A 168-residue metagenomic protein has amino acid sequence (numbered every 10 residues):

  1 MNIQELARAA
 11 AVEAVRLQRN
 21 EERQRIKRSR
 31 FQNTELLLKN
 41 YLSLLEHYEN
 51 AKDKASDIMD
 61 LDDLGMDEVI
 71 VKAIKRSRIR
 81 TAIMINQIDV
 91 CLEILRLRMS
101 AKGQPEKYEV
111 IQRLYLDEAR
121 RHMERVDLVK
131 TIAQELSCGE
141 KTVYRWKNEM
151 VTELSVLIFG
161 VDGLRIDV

Functional and structural regions predicted by a protein language model:
M1-K102, D162-V168: N-terminal interaction/assembly modules
K102-G103, E124, T142, R165: Short, surface-exposed helix-loop/turn micro-motifs enriched in polar/charged residues
V110-I111: A short pre-motif secondary-structure segment
L114-H122, L157, V161: A short secondary-structure junction motif
E118-G139: Helix-turn-helix DNA-binding module
V143-L157, V161: DNA major-groove recognition helices of helix-turn-helix
